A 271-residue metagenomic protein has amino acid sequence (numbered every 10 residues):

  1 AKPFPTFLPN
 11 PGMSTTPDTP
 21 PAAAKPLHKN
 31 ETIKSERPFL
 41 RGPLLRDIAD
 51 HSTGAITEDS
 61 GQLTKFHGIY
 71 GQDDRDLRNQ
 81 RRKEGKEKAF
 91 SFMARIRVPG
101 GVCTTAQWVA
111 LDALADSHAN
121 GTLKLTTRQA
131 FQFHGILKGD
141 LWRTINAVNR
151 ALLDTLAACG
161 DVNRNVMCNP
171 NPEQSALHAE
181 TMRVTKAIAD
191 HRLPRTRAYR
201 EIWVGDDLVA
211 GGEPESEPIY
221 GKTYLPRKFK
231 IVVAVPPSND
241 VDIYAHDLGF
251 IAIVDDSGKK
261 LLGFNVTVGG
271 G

Functional and structural regions predicted by a protein language model:
A1-A94, A110, D255-N265, G271: Iron-sulfur (Fe-S) cluster-binding modules
T64, S91-G258: Small-residue-enriched alpha-helical segments and adjacent helix-cap loops that form tight helix-helix packing
